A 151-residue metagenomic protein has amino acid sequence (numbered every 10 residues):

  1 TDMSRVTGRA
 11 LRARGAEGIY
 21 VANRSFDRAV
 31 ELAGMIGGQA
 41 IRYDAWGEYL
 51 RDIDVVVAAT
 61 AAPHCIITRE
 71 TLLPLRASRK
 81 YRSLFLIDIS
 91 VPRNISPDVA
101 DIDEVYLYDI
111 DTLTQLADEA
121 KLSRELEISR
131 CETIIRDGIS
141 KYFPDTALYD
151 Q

Functional and structural regions predicted by a protein language model:
T1-V55: Glycine-rich phosphate/diphosphate-binding loop of Rossmann-like nucleotide-binding domains
D2, F26-D27, A62-P63, V91-P92 (+1 more regions): Short, glycine-/Ser/Thr-/acidic-enriched flexible segments
G8-R9, A33-G34, T68-L72, P97-A100: Short amphipathic alpha-helical segments
G18-Y20, V55-V56, L84-F85, V105-Y106: Structural motif
D27, D44-E48, E70, D111 (+2 more regions): Generic alpha-helical secondary structure signal
I36-L72, A77-I87, V91-P92: Rossmann-like NAD(P)-binding element
L73-Q151: Adenosine-phosphate binding glycine-rich loop
